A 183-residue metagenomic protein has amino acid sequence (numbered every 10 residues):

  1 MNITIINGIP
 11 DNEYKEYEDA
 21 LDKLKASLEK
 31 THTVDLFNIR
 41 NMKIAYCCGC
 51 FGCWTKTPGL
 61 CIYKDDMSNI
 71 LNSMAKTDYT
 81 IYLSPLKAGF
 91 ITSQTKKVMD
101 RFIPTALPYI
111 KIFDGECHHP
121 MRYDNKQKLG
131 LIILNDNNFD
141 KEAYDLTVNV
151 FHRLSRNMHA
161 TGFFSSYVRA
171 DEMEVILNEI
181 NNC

Functional and structural regions predicted by a protein language model:
M1-T80, S84, A88-M99, I103-L107 (+2 more regions): N-terminal beta1-alpha1-beta2 submodule of the flavodoxin-like/Rossmannoid cofactor-binding fold
L107-N157: Short, glycine-/small-residue-rich phosphate/pyrophosphate-handling segment
N138-C183: Glycine-rich phosphate/pyrophosphate-binding loop and the adjoining helix
